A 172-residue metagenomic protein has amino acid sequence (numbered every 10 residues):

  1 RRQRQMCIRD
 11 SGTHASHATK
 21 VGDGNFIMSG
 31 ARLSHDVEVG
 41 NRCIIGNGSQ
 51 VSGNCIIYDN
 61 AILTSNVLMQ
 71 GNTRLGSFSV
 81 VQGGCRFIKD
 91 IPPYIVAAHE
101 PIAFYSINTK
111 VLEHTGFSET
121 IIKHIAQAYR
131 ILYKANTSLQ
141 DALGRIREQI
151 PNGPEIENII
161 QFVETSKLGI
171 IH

Functional and structural regions predicted by a protein language model:
R4-I8: Short, small-residue-biased leader/transition segments that mark boundaries at the very start of proteins
S11-G12, S16-T19, S29-G30, H35-N41 (+2 more regions): Glycine-rich hexapeptide-repeat left-handed beta-helix
V163-H172: C-terminal amphipathic helix plus adjacent low-complexity, charged tail appended to glycosyltransferase catalytic
